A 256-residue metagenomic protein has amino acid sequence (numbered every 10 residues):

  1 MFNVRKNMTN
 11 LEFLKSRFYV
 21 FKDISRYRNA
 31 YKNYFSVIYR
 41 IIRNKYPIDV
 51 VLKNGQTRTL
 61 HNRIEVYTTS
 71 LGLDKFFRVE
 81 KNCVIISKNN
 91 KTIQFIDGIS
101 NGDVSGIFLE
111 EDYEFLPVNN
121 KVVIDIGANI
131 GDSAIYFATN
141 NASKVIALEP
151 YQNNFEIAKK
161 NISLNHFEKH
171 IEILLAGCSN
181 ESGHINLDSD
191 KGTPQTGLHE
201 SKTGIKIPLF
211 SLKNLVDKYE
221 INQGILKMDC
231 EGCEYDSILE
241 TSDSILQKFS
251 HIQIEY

Functional and structural regions predicted by a protein language model:
M1-Y256: Phosphate/nucleotide-binding beta-alpha loop and adjacent structural elements of enzyme active sites
